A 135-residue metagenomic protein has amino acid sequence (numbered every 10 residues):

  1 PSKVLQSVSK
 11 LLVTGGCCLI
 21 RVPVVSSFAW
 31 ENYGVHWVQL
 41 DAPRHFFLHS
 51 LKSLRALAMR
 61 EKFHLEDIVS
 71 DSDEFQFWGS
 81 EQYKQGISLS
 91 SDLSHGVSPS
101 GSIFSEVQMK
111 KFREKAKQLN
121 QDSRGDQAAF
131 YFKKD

Functional and structural regions predicted by a protein language model:
P1-S2, A29-N32, D67-I68, F77-W78: Extended hydrophobic-aromatic, low-complexity segments
S2-L19: A short glycine-rich, Lys/Arg-flanked "PGG" loop and its adjoining helix->strand segment in the class I
K3, H49, E114: Short, conserved clusters of charged catalytic residues that mark active-site and nucleotide-handling motifs
L11-V13, L57, E61-F63, K134: A structural motif corresponding to the C-terminal end of an alpha-helix and its immediate exit/capping segment
C18-F47, K52-M59, Y83: Short, glycine-/aromatic-enriched active-site segment of Class I SAM-dependent methyltransferases
I20, L65-S70: Acidic/polar loop patches that form or flank catalytic/metal-binding clefts of enzymes that bind anionic ligands
S70-D135: A C-terminal cap/extension of S-adenosyl-L-methionine-dependent methyltransferases that defines the acceptor-substrate
